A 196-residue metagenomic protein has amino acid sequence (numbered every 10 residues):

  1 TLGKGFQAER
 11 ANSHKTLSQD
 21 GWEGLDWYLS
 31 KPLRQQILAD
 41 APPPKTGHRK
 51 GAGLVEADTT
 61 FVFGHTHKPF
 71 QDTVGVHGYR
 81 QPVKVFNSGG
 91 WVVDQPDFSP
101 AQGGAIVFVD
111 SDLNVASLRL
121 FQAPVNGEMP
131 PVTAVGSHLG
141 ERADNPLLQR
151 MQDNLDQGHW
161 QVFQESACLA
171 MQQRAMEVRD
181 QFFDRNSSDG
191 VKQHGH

Functional and structural regions predicted by a protein language model:
T1-H196: Extended recognition/assembly regions associated with phosphoester-bond processing machinery
